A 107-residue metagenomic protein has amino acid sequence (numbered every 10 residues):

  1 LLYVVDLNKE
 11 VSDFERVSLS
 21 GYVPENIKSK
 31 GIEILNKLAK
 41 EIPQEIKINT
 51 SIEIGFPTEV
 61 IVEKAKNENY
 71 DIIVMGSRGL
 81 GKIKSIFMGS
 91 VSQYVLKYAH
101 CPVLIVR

Functional and structural regions predicted by a protein language model:
L1-S18, E41: Small/aliphatic-rich secondary-structure junction motif
L2, N49-E53, L104: General small-molecule cofactor/ligand-binding pocket signal
N8-K9, V60, K82: Generic structural signal for helix capping and beta-alpha/helix-loop junctions
L19-E33: A short acidic, glycine-rich active-site loop that binds or catalyzes chemistry on phosphate/adenosine moieties
N36, K40, Q93: Active-site phosphate/pyrophosphate- and oxyanion-stabilizing loops and adjacent acidic/basic residues in soluble
K40-I73: Structural beta-alpha unit
E63-R107: Gly/Ser-rich helix-loop-strand patches that form or flank binding pockets for ribonucleotide-derived cofactors
